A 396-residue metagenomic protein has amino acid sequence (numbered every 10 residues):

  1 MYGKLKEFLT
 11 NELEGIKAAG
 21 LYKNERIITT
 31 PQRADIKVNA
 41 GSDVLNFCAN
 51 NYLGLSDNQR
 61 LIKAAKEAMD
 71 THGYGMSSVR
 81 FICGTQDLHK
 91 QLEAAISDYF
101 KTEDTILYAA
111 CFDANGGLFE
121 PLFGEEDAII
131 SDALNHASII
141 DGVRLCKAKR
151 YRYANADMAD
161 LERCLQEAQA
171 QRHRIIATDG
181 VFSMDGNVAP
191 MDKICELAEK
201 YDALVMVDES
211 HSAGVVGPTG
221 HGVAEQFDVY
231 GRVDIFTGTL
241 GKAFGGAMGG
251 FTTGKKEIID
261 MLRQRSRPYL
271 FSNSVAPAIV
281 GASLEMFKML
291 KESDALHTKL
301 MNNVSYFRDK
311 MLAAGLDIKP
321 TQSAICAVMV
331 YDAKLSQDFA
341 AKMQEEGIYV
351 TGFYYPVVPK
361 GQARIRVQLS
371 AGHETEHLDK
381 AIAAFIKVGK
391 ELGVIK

Functional and structural regions predicted by a protein language model:
T10-N11, G15-H72, A203: N-terminal "arm"/small-domain region of PLP-dependent enzymes with the aminotransferase-like
N51, Y151, N155-V207: Active-site phosphate-binding strand-loop segment of PLP-dependent enzymes
Q59, K63-E67, T71, A94 (+3 more regions): PLP-dependent enzyme catalytic core of the Aspartate aminotransferase-like
V79-T85, A94-G117: Short loop-beta-helix segment that forms the pyridoxal 5′-phosphate
L118-A137: Conserved PLP-anchoring active-site segment centered on the Schiff-base-forming lysine
Y201-L204, H211, V216-Q322, L335: Active-site C-terminal subdomain of aminotransferase-like
T298-G347, V357, G361-Q362, L369-A371: Conserved PLP-binding catalytic core of the aspartate aminotransferase-like
